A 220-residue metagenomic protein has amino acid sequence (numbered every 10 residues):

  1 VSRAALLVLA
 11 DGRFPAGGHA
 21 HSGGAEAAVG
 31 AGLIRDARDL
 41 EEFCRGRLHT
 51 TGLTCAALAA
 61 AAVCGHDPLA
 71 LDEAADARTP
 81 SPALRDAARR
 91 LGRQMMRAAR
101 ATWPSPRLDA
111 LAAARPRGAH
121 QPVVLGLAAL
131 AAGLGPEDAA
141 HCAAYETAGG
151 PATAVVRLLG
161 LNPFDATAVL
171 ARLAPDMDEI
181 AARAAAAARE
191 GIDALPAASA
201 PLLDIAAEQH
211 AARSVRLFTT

Functional and structural regions predicted by a protein language model:
S2, L6-L69: Glycine/small-residue-rich interface belts in oligomeric ring/scaffold proteins and their assembly partners
V8-D11, F43-R45, T79-A83, A110-A113 (+1 more regions): A ubiquitous short alpha-helical element
P15-G23, R35-D39, T50-A57, D86 (+5 more regions): Conserved active-site and cofactor/substrate-binding residues in soluble primary-metabolism enzymes
A27-G32, R47, T51, A62-H66 (+6 more regions): Generic structural signal for hydrophobic core residues of well-folded globular domains
L33, A37-E42, A131, A140-T220: C-terminal auxiliary extensions adjacent to catalytic cores
L48, L84, D204-A207: A generic local secondary-structure boundary/capping motif
A56, A61, G65-L134: Internal, conserved structured core segments that host functional sites
